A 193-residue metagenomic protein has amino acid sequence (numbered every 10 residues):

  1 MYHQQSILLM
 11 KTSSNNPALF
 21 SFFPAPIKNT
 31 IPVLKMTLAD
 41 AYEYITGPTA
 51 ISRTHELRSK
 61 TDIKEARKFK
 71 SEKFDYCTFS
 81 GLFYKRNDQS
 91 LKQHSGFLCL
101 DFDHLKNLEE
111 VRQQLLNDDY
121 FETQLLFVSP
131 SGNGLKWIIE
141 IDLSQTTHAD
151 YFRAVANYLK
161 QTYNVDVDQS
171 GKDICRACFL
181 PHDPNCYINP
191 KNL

Functional and structural regions predicted by a protein language model:
Y2-N133, I141-A149, R153-A154: Signature for HUH/AEP ssDNA processing cores
H94-F97, Y163, F179: Aromatic side chains
K136-S144, Q169-N192: Short, conserved secondary-structure transition motifs
K160-K172: Conserved short beta-strand edge segments in small beta-sheet-based binding/regulatory domains
